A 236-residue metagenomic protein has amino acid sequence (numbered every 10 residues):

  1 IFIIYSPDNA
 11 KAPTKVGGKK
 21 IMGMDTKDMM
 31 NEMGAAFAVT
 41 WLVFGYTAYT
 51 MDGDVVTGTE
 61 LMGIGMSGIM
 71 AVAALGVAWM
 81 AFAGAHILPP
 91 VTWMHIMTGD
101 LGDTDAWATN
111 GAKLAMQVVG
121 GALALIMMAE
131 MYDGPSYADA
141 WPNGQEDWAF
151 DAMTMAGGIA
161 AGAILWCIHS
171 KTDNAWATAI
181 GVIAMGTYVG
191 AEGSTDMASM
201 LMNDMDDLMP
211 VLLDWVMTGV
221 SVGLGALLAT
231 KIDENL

Functional and structural regions predicted by a protein language model:
I1-L236: Membrane-interface helix-loop junctions and terminal tails of multi-pass membrane proteins
